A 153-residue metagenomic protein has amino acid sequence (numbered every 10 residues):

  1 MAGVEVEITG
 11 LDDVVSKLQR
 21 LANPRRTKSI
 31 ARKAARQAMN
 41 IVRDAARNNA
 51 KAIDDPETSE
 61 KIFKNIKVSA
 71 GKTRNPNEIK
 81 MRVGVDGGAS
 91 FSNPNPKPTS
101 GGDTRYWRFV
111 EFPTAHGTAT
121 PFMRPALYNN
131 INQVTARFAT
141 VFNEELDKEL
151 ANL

Functional and structural regions predicted by a protein language model:
M1-M81, T104-L153: Short, Lys/Arg-rich flexible segments
N75, R82-G84, G88-N93: Membrane-proximal amphipathic alpha-helices
N93-T99: Surface-exposed intrinsically disordered loops and tails
